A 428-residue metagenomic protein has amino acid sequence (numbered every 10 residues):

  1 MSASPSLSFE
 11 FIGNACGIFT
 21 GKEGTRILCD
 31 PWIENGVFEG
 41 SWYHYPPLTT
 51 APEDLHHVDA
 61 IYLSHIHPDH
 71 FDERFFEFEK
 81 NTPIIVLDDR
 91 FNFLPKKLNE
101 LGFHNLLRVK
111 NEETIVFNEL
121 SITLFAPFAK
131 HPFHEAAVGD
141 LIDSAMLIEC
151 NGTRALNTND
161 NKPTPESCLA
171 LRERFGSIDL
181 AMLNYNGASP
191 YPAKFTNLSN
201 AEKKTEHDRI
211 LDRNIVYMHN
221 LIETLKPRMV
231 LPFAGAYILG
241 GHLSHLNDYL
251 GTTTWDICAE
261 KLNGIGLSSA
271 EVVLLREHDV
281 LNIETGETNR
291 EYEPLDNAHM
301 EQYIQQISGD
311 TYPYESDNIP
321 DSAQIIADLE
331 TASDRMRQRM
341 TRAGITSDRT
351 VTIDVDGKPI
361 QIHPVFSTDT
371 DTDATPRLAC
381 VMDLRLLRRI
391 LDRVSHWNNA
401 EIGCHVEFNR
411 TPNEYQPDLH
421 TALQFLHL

Functional and structural regions predicted by a protein language model:
S2-E53, G139-N159: Conserved beta-strand hairpin/beta-sheet module of binuclear metal-dependent hydrolase folds, prominently
S2-S4, L87-G152, E260: Metallo-beta-lactamase
K22-I66, E73-F75, P132, P163-S177 (+1 more regions): Pre-active-site segment of Zn-dependent metallo-hydrolases
L28-D30, H57-F71, I85-D88, L156-K162 (+5 more regions): Active-site neighborhood of phospho(di)ester-bond hydrolases with catalytic His/Asp-centered motifs
P31-N35, F125-G152, N161, E166 (+2 more regions): Active-site-proximal loop/helix segment associated with metal-binding centers of metalloenzymes
P47-T114: Active-site HxH/HxHxD metal-binding segment of metal-dependent hydrolases
E166-G266: Cap/insert and terminal regions of metallo-dependent hydrolase folds
L281-L428: Feature captures hydrophobic
